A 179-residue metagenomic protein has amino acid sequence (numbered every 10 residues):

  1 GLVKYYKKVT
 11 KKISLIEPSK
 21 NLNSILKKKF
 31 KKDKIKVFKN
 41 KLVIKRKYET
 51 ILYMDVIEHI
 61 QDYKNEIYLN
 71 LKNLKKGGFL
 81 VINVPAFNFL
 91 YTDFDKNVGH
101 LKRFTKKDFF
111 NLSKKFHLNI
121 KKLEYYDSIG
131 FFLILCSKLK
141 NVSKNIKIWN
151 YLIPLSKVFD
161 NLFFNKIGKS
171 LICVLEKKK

Functional and structural regions predicted by a protein language model:
G1-T92, F110, C173-K177: Conserved SAM-binding loop
I13, I120-K121: Hydrophobic anchor at the start of a short beta-strand that flanks the dinucleotide cofactor-binding loop
L26, T92-K96, F132-S137: Short aromatic-enriched loop/helix-cap "lid" or pocket-rim segments at secondary-structure transitions that line
K31-K34, V98-L101, K138-V142: Short, hinge-like loop/turn segments at secondary-structure boundaries
D93-L112, Y125-Y126: Acceptor-substrate binding/catalytic loop of class I
K115-L118, K177: A structural motif corresponding to the C-terminal end of an alpha-helix and its immediate exit/capping segment
Y125-K179: A C-terminal cap/extension of S-adenosyl-L-methionine-dependent methyltransferases that defines the acceptor-substrate
